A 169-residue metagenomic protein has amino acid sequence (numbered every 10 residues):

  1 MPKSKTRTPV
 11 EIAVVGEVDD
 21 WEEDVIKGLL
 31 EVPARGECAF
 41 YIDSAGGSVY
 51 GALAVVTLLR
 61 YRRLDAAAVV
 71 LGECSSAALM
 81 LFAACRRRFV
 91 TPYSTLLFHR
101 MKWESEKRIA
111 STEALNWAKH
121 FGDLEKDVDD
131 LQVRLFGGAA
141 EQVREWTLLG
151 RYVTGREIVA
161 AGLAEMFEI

Functional and structural regions predicted by a protein language model:
M1-I169: Terminal-region recognition feature
